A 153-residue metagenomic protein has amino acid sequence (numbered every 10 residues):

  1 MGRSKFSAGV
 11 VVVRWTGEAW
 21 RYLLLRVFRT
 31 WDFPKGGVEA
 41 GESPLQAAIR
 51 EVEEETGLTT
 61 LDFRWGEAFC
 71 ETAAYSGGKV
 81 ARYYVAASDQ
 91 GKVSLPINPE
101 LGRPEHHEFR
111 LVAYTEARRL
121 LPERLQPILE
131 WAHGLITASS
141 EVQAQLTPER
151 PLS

Functional and structural regions predicted by a protein language model:
M1-F33: N-terminal strand-loop-strand
R14-W15, T30, G41, P96 (+3 more regions): Compositionally biased, intrinsically disordered low-complexity segments
W15, D89, G134: Residue-level marker of positions within ordered structural domains that often coincide with functionally constrained
W15-G17, E55, R124, S139: Hydrophobic alpha-helical elements and their junctions with loops/disorder across both membrane and soluble proteins
A19, L24, K35-G37, F69 (+1 more regions): Short, isolated positions within intrinsically disordered regulatory regions of eukaryotic proteins
V38-I128: Unchanged
R119-S153: Charged phosphate-binding loop/patch that engages nucleotide di/tri-phosphates or the phosphate backbone of nucleic
